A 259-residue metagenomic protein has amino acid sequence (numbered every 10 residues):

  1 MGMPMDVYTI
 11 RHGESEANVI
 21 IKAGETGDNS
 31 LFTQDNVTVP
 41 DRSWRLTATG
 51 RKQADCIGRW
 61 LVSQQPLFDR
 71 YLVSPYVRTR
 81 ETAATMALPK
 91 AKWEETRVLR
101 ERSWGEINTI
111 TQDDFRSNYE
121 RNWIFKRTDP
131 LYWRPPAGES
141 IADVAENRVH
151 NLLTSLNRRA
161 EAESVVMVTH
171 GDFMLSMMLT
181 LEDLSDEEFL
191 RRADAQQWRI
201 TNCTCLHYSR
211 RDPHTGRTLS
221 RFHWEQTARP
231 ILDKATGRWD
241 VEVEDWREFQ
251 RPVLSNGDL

Functional and structural regions predicted by a protein language model:
M1-I10, E16, I20, E25 (+3 more regions): Acidic, low-complexity terminal tails and accessory targeting/binding regions of phosphate-metabolizing enzymes
P4-Y8, S15-A17, K22, A48 (+3 more regions): Phosphate-coordination/substrate-recognition cap region in phosphate-metabolizing enzymes
D6-I10, L72, E163-T169: Beta-strand elements within well-structured catalytic alpha/beta cores of enzymes that handle phosphate/sulfate esters
A23-P40: A solvent-exposed, charged loop/short amphipathic helix patch at secondary-structure junctions
N36-R45, W123-I141, E248: Short glycine/proline- and acidic residue-enriched helix-loop micro-motifs that form flexible lids or anion-recognition
Q64-L67, L156-E163: Glycine-rich phosphate-binding loop signature in dinucleotide/nucleotide-binding domains
W133-N157: Internal catalytic-core helix/loop-beta-alpha segment that presents or stabilizes conserved functional determinants
G171-L175: GST superfamily/GST-like fold recognition
